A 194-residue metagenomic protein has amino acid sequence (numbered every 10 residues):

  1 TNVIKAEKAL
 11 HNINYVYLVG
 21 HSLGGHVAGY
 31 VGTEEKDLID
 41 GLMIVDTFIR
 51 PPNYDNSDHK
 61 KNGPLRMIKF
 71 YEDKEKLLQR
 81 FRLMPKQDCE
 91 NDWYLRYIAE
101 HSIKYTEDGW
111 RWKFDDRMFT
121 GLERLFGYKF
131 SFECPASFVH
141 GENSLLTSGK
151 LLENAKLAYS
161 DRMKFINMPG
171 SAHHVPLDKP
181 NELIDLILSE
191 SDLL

Functional and structural regions predicted by a protein language model:
T1-N14: Conserved acidic catalytic loop of the alpha/beta-hydrolase fold
I13, I39, R162-M163, S171: Core-facing hydrophobic residues within beta-strands of well-ordered domains
L18-G20, V45: Short beta-strand immediately N-terminal to the catalytic nucleophile in serine-hydrolase-like folds
G20-G24, A28: Gly/Ala-rich beta-loop-alpha elbow adjacent to hydrolase catalytic centers
G29-T33, D40-K74: Flexible "cap/lid" loop of the alpha/beta hydrolase fold
I68-L125: Conserved alpha/beta-hydrolase catalytic His-Asp/Glu region
K104-A158, K164-N167: Conserved serine/cysteine hydrolase catalytic core
M168-P180, I184: Catalytic histidine-centered segment of alpha/beta-hydrolase-like enzymes
